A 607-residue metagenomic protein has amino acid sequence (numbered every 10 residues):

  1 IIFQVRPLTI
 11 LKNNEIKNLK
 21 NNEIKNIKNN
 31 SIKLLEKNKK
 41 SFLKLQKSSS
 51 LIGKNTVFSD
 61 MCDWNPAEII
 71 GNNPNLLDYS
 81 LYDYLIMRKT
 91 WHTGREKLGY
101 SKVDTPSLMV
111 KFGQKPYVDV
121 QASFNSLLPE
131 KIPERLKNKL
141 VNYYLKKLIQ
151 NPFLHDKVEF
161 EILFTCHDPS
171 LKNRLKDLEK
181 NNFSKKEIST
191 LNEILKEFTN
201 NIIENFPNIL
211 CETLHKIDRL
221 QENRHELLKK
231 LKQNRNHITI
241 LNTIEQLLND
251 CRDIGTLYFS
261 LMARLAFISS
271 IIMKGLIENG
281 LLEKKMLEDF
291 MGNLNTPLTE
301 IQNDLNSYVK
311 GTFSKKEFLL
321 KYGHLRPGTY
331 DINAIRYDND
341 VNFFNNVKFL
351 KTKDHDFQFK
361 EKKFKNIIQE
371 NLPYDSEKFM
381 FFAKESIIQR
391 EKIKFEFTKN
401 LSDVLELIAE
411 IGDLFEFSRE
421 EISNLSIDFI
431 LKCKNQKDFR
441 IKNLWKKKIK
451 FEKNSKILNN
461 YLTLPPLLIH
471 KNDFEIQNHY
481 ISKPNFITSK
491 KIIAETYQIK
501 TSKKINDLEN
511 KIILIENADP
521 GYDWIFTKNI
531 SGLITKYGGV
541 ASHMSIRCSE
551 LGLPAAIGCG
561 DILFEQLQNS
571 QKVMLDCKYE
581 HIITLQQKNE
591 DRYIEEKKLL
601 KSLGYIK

Functional and structural regions predicted by a protein language model:
I1-H355, N443-I512, E516-S531, S542-R547 (+2 more regions): Conserved divalent-metal-coordinating catalytic cores that perform phosphate/pyrophosphate/nucleotidyl transfer
L257, I272-N279, N295, F357-L462: Extended, domain-scale alpha-helical bundle/helix-rich regions
F267, S402-D403, G539: Residue-level recognition of alpha-helix initiation/capping sites
I422, V540-S542: C-terminal structured domain segments
L533-K536: Short internal beta-strands
